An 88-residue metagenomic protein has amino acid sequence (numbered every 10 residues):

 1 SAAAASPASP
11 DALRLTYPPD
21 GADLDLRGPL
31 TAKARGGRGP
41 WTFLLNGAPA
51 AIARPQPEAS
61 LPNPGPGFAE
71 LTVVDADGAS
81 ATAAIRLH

Functional and structural regions predicted by a protein language model:
S1-H88: Soluble, non-transmembrane domains of envelope/secretory-pathway proteins that act on or interact with carbohydrate
